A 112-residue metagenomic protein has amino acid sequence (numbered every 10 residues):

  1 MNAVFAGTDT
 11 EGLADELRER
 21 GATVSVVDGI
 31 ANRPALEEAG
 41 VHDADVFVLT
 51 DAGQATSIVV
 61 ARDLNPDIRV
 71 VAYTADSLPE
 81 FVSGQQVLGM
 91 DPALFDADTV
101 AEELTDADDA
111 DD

Functional and structural regions predicted by a protein language model:
M1-D112: Cytosolic regulatory regions of ion transport systems
